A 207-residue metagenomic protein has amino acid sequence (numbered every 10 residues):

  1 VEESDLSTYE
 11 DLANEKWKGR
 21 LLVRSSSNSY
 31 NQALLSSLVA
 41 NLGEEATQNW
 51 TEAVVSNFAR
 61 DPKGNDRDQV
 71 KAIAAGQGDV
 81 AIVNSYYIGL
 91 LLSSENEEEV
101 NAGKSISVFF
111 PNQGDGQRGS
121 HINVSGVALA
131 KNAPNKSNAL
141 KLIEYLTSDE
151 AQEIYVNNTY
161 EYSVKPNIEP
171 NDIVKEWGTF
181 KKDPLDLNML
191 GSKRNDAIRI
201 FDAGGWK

Functional and structural regions predicted by a protein language model:
V1-L6, L35-V39, I122-A128: Periplasmic solute-binding protein
V1-V23: A conserved helix-loop-strand patch within extracytoplasmic ligand-binding domains of the periplasmic binding
E10, E52, K71, A75 (+5 more regions): Solvent-exposed, polar/charged alpha-helical surfaces in well-ordered, non-transmembrane soluble domains, broadly
E10, E97-H121, A130-N132: Short beta-strand->loop
N14-K18, V39, G43-E44, S56-A59 (+7 more regions): Sec-exported extracytoplasmic/periplasmic mature domains
S25-S26, Y30-A33, S37-P111: Ligand-binding pocket segment of bilobal, Venus flytrap-like solute-binding proteins
S125-P184: Mature extracytoplasmic/periplasmic domains
P170-K207: Extracellular/periplasmic bilobal clamshell ligand-binding domains
